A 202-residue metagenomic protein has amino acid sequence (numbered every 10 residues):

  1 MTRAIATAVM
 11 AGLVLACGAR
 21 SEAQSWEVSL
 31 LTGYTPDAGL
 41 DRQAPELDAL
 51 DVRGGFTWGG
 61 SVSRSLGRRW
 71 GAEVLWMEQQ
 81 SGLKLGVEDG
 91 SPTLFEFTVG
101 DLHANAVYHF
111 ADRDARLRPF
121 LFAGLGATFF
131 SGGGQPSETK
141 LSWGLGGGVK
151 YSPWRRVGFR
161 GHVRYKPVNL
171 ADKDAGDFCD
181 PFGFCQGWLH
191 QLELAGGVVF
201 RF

Functional and structural regions predicted by a protein language model:
M1-S25: Cleavable N-terminal export/targeting peptides
E27-G33: Short, hydrophobic/glycine-enriched beta-strand segments
Y34, S61-W143, Y151-V157, H190-F202: Gram-negative (and chloroplast) outer-membrane scaffold detector with strong preference for beta-barrel transmembrane
T35-W58, E138-T139: Surface-exposed strand-loop-strand hairpins of Gram-negative outer-membrane beta-barrel proteins
G39-L50, G86-P92, A171-Q186: Solvent-exposed loop segments that connect transmembrane elements
G147, R156-Y165: Alpha-helical membrane segments in multi-pass integral membrane proteins
H162-Y165, L170, F182-L192, V199-R201: Helix-termini ("caps") and immediately adjacent flexible loops/tails, especially at membrane-solvent interfaces
